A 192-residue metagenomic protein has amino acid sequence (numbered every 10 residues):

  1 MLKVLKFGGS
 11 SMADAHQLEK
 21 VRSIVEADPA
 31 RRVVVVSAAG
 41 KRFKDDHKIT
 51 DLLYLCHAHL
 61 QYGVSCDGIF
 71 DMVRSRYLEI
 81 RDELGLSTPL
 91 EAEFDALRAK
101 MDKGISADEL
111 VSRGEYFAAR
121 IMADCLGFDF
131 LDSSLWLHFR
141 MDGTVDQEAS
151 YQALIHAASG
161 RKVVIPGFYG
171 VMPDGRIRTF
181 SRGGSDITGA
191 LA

Functional and structural regions predicted by a protein language model:
M1-A192: Nucleotide/pyrophosphate-binding catalytic subdomain
